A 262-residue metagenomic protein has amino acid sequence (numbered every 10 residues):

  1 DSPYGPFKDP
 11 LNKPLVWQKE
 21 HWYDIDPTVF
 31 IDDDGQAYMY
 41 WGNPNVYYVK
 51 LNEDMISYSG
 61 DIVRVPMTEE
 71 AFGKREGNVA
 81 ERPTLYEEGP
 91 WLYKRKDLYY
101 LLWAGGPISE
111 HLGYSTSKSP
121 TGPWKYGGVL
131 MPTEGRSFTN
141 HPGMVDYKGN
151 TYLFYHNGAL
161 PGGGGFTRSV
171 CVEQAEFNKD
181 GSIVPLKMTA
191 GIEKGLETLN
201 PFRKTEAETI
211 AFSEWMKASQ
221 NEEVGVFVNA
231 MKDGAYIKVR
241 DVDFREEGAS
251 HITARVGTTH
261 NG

Functional and structural regions predicted by a protein language model:
D1-G262: Carbohydrate-active catalytic/glycan-binding domains of CAZyme proteins, especially the secreted or lumenal ectodomains
